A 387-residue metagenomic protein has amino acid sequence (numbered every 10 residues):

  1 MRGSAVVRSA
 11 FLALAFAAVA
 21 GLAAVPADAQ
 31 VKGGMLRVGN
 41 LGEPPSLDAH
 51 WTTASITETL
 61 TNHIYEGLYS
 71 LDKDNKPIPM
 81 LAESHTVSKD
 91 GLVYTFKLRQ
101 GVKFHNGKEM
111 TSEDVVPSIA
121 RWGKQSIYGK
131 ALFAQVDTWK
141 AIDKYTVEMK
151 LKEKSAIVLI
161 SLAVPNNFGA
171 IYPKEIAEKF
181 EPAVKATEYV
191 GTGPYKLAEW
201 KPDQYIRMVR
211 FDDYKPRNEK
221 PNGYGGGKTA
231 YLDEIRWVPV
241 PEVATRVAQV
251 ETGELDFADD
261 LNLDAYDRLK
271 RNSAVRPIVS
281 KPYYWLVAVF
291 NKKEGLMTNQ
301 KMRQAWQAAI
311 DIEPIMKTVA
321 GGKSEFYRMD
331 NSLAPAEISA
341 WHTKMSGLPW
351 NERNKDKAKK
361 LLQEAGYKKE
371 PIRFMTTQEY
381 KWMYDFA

Functional and structural regions predicted by a protein language model:
V31, K97, A131-A177, E188-K201: Surface-exposed binding/hinge segments that line and control ligand-binding clefts or catalytic entry sites
G39-K89, A120, V190: N-terminal lobe/hinge region of extracytoplasmic solute-binding protein
G42-E58, L81-A82, K108, K154 (+4 more regions): A structural "hinge/loop" feature
K76, P165-R236, A244-T245, K355-D356 (+1 more regions): Gly/Pro-rich hinge or "lid" segments in bacterial periplasmic/extracellular proteins
E83-Y128, W139-I142, E148-K150, Q249 (+1 more regions): Aromatic- and charge-enriched surface segment that lines or borders ligand/interaction sites
T138-K140, A198-V209, R236-E294, E313 (+1 more regions): Extracellular/periplasmic solute-recognition and catalytic clefts
Y195, E325-E364, Y380-M383: Structural transition elements
R268, K293, M297-I338, W382 (+1 more regions): Periplasmic-binding protein-like
